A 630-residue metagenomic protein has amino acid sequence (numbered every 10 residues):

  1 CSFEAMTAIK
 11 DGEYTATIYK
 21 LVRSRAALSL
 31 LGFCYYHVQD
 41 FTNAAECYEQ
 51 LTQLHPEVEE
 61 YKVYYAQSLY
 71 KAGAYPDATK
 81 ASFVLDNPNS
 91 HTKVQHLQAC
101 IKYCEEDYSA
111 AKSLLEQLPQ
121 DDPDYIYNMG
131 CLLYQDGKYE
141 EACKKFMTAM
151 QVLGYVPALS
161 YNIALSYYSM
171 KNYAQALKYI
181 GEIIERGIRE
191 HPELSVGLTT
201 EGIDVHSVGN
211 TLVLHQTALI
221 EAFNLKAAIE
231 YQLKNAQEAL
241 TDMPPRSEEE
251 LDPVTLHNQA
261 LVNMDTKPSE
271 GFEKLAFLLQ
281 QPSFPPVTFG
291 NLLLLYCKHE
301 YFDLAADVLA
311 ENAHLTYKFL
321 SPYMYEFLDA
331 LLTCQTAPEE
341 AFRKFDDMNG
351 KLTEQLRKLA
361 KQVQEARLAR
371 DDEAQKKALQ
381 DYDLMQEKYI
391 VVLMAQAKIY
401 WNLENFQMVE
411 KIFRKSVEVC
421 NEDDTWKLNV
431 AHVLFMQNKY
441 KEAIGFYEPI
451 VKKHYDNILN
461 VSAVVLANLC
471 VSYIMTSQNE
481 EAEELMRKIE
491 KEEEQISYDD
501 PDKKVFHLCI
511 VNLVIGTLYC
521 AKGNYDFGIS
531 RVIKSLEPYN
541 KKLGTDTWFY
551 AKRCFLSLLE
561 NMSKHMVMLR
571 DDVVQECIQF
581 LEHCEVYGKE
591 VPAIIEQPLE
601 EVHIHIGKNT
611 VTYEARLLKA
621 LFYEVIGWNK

Functional and structural regions predicted by a protein language model:
C1-K20, L30-F33, H37-D40, L97 (+4 more regions): Alpha-helical segment of the N-proximal tetratricopeptide repeat
A8, L28-Y35, C47, Y65-L69 (+8 more regions): TPR/Sel1-like alpha-solenoid repeat signature
G12, N128, Q135, Y139-E141 (+6 more regions): Eukaryotic alpha-helical solenoid repeat scaffolds
T17-L21, G271, L275-F277: Amphipathic alpha-helices of TPR/Sel1-like and other helical repeat/solenoid scaffolds
A27-S29, N43-L51, E57-Q67, K71-G73 (+2 more regions): Eukaryotic helix-linker segments that join adjacent hydrophobic helices
V38-C47, A72-K80, E105-S113, G137-K144 (+3 more regions): Structural signature of tandem alpha-helical TPR/SEL1-like repeats, specifically the intra-repeat loop/turn
